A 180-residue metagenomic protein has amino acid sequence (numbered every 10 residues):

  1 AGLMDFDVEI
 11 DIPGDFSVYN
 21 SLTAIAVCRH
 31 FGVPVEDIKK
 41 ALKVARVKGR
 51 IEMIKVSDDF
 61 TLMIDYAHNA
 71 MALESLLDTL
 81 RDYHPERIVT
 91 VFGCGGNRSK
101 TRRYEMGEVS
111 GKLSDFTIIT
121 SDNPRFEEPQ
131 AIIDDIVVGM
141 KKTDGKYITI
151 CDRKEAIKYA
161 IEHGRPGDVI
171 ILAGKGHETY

Functional and structural regions predicted by a protein language model:
A1-L3, G174-G176: Short, small-residue-rich loop/turn micro-motifs
G2-F116, V138: Nucleotide phosphate-binding/pyrophosphate-handling subdomain across enzymes that bind or process nucleotide phosphates
M63, V91, T120, I150 (+1 more regions): Generic enzyme active-site microenvironment
H68-N69, C94-N97, N123-P124, K175-Y180: Short glycine-rich anion-binding loops that position phosphate/pyrophosphate groups of nucleotides and phosphorylated
G107-H163: C-terminal helical cap/extension that packs against the catalytic core of soluble nucleotide-cofactor enzymes
